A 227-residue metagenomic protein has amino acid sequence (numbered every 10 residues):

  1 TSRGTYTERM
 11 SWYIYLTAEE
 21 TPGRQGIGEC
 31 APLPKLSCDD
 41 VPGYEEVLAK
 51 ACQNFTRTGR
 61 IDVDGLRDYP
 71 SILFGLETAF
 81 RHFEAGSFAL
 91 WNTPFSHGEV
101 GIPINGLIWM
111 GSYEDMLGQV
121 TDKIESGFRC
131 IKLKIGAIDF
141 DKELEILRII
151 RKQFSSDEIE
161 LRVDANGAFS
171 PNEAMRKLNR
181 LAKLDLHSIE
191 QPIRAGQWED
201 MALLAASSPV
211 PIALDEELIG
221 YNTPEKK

Functional and structural regions predicted by a protein language model:
T1-L161, N166-A168, N172-M175, N179-K183: N-terminal capping/lid subdomain adjacent to the active-site entrance of alpha/beta enzymes
E160, L186-H187, P211: Hydrophobic "anchor" residues on beta-strands that sit immediately upstream of conserved functional sites
A165, I193, E216: Active-site proximal loops enriched in glycine and acidic residues that flank catalytic Cys/His/Asp and coordinate
D185-G196: A short, conserved beta-to-alpha structural element at the edge of catalytic cores that scaffolds binding
G196-K227: Catalytic alpha/beta core domains of metabolic enzymes, predominantly
